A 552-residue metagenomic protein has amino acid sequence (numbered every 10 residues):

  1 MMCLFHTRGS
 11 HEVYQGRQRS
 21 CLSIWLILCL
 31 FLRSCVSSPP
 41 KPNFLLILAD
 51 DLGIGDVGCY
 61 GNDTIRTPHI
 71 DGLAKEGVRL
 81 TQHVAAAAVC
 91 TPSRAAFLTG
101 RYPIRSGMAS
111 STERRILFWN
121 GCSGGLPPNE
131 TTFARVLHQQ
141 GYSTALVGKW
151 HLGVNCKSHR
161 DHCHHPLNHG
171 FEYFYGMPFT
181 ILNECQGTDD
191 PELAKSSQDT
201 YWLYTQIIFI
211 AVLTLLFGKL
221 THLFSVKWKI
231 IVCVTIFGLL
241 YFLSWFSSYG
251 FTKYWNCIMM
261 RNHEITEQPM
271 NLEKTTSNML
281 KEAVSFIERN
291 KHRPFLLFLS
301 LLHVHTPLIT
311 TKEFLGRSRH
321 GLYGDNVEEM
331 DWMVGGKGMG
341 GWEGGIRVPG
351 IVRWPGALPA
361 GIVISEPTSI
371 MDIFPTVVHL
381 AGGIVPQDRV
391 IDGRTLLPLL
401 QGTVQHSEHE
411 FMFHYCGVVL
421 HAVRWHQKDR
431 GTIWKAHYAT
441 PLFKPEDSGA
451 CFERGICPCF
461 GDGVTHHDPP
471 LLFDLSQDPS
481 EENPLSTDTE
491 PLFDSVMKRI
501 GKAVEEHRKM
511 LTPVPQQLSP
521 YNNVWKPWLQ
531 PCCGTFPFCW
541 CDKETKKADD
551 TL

Functional and structural regions predicted by a protein language model:
C3-L4, S23-I27, C35-P42, A49 (+8 more regions): Long, internal low-complexity/basic segments
L22-L30, K195-G250: Transmembrane alpha-helices
P40-L45, E76-T81, Q140-A145, H169-E172 (+4 more regions): Loop/turn elements at helix/coil->beta-strand transitions in domains of secreted/extracellular proteins
L46, I54-A145, V154-S158, P166-Y173 (+1 more regions): Active-site segment of extracytoplasmic enzymes that catalyze sulfate/phosphate-ester chemistry
C59-R66, R79-R101, A109, L146-H159 (+6 more regions): Short, solvent-exposed turn/loop segments enriched in Gly/Ser/Thr/Pro and often Arg
I65, K157-H169, P307-T310, G316-N326 (+3 more regions): Histidine-centered active-site microenvironments of extracellular/periplasmic hydrolases and transferases
L167, E172-Y173, M177-Y201, G336-G341 (+6 more regions): C-terminal cap/loop subdomain of S1 sulfatases and analogous C-terminal strand-loop tails that border
Q186, L239, W245-T266, V284-N326 (+1 more regions): Active-site His/acidic residue clusters
